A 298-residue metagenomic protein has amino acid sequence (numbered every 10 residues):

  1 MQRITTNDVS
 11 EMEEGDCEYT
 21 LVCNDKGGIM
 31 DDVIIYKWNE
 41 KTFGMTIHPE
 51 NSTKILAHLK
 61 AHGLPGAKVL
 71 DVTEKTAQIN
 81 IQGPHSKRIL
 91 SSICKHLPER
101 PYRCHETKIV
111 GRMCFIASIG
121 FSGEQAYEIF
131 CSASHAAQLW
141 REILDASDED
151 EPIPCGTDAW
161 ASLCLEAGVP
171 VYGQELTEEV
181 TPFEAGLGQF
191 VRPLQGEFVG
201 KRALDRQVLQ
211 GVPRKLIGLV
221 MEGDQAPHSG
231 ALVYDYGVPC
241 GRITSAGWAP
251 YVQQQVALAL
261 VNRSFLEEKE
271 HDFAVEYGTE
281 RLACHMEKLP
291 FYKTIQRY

Functional and structural regions predicted by a protein language model:
M1-T42, T46-H62: Extended, compositionally biased flexible segments
Y36-Y298: Conserved, structured C-terminal
